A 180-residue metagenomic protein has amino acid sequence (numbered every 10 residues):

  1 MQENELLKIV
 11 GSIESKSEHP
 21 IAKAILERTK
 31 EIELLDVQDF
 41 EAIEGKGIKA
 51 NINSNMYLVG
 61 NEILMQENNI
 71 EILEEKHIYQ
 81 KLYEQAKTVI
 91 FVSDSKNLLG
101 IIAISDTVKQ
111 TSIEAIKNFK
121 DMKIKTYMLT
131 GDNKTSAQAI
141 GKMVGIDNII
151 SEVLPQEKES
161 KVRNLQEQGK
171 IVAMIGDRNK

Functional and structural regions predicted by a protein language model:
M1-I70, K87-L99, N133-K142, K180: Cytosolic catalytic regions of ATP/NTP-dependent phosphoryl-transfer enzymes
I52-S54, A86, S93-K180: Conserved ATP-binding TGD loop and adjacent catalytic N/P-domain core of P-type ATPases
I72-E74: Cytochrome P450 catalytic domain signature, combining two hallmark sequence patches
K76-K81: Short, P/G- and charge-enriched loop/turn segments at secondary-structure junctions
